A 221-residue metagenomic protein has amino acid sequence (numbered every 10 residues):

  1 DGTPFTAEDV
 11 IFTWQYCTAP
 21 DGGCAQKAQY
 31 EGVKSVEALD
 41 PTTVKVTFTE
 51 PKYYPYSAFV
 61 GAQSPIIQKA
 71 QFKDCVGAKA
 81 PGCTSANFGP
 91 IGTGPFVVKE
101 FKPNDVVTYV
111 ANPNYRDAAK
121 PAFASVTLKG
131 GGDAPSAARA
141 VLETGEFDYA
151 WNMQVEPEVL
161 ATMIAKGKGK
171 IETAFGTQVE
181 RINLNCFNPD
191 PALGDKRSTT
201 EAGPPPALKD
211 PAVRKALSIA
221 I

Functional and structural regions predicted by a protein language model:
D1-A25, S35-E37, P95-I221: Extracytoplasmic/periplasmic ligand-capture domains
F5, Q26-V76, E100: Surface-exposed binding/hinge segments that line and control ligand-binding clefts or catalytic entry sites
W14, F48, P55-Y56, T84 (+1 more regions): Tryptophan-centric aromatic hotspots in well-structured domains and transmembrane helices
K52-T93, V97, K120-F123, T127-L128: A short beta-strand/turn structural motif
